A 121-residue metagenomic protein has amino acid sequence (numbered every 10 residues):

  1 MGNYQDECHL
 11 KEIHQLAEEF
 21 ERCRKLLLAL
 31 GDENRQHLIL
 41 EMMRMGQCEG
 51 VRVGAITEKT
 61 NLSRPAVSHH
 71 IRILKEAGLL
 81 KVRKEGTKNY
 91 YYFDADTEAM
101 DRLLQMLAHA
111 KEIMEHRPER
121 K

Functional and structural regions predicted by a protein language model:
M1-C23, L40-R44, Y92-K121: Amphipathic alpha-helical dimerization/coiled-coil segments that flank or bridge DNA-binding/regulatory modules
E21-S63, T87-A99: N-terminal helix-turn-helix DNA-binding core of bacterial DNA-binding proteins
L40, H69-H70: Base-recognition residues in the alpha-helical recognition helix of bacterial helix-turn-helix
T57-E58, H69, K75-E76: Alpha-helical residues within the helix-turn-helix
T60, I71, L107, K111: Short amphipathic alpha-helical/adjacent loop interface patches that line ligand and macromolecule-binding sites
A66: Conserved H-loop
K75-G86, Y92: Beta-hairpin "wing" of winged helix-turn-helix
